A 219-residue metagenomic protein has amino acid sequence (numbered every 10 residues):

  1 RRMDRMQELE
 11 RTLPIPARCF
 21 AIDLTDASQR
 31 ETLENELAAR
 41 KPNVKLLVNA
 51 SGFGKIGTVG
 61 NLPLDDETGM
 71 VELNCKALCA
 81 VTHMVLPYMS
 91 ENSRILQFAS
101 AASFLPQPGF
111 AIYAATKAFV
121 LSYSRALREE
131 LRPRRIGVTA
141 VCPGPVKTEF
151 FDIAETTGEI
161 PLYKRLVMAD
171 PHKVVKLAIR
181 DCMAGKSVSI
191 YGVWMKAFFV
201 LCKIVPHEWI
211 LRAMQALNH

Functional and structural regions predicted by a protein language model:
L13-S28: Rossmann-fold cofactor-recognition segment
A50-K55: Conserved NAD(P)H cofactor-binding loop of Rossmann-fold oxidoreductase domains
T58-V59, P63-G69: Substrate-binding pocket helix/loop in short-chain dehydrogenase/reductase
G60, Q107-A111: Active-site loop immediately N-terminal to the catalytic Tyr-X3-Lys motif of short-chain dehydrogenase/reductase
T82, T116: Active-site helix of classical SDR
S100: Residue(s) in the substrate-gating loop at a strand-loop-helix junction that position the organic substrate next
A140, P161-K196: C-terminal helical subdomain
